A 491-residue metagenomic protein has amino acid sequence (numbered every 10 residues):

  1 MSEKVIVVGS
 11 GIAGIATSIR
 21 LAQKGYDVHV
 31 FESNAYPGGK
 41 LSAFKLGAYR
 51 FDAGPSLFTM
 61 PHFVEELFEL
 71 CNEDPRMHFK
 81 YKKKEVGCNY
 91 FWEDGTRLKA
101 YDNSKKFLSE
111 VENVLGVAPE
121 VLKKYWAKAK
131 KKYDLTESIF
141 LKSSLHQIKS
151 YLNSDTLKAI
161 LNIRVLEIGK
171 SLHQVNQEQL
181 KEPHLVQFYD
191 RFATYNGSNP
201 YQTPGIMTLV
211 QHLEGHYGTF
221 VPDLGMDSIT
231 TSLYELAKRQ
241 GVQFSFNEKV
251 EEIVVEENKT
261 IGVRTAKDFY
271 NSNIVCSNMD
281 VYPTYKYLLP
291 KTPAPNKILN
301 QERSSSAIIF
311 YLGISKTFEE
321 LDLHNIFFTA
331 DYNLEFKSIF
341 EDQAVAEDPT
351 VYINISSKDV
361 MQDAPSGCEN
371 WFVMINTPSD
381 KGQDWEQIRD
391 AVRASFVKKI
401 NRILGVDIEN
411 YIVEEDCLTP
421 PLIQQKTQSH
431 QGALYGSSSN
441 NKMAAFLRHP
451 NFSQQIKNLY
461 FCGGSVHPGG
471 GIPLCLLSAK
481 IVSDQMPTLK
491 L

Functional and structural regions predicted by a protein language model:
E3-L135: N-terminal glycine-rich phosphate/pyrophosphate-binding loop and immediately adjacent elements
P55, G464-M486: A conserved FAD-binding loop/helix module that cradles the flavin
E93-T203: Rossmann-like flavin
I163-L172, E214-E235, D384-V392: Short beta-strand to alpha-helix junction loop
E182-N196, D348-Y352, V406-P468: A glycine-rich dinucleotide-binding beta-alpha-beta segment and adjacent secondary-structure elements that constitute
L209-T260: Helical element adjacent to the flavin cofactor pocket in flavoenzyme catalytic cores
K249-P365: Mid-domain catalytic core of redox enzymes that form a hydrophobic substrate pocket/lid adjacent to a catalytic redox
S315-Q424: C-terminal segments that line or cap access tunnels to active or ligand-binding sites in enzymes and enzyme-associated
